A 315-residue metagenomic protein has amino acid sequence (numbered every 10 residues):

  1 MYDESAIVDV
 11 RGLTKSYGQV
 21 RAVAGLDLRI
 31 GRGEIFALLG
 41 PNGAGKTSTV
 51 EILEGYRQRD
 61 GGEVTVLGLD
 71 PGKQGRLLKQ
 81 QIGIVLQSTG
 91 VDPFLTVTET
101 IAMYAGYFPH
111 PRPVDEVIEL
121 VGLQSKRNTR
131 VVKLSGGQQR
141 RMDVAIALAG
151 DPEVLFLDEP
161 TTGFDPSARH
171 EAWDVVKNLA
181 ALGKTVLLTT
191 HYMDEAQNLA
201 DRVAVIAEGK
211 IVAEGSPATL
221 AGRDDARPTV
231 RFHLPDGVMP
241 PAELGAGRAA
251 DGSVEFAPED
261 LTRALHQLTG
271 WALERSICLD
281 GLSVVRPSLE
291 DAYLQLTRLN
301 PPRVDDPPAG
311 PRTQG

Functional and structural regions predicted by a protein language model:
M1, R29, S135, A221-R223 (+1 more regions): Sterically constrained small-residue positions within well-ordered secondary structures of folded domains
M1-T14, L299-G315: ABC-family P-loop ATPase nucleotide-binding domain
S5-V8, K15-A207, A213: ABC transporter nucleotide-binding domains
F94, E116, G281, V304-D305: Short, hydrophobic secondary-structure boundary micro-motifs
A172-E259: ABC transporter nucleotide-binding domain
T219, A226-N300, G315: Short, charged/small-residue-rich alpha-helical element at the C-terminal edge of ABC transporter nucleotide-binding
